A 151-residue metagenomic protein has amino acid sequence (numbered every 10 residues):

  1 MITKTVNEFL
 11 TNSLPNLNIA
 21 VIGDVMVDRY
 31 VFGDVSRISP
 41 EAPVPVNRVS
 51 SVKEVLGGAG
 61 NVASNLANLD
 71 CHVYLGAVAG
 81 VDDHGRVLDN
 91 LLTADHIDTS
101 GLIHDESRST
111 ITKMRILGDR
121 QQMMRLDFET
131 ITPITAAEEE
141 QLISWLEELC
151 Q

Functional and structural regions predicted by a protein language model:
M1-T3, T135-A136: General structural signal for secondary-structure boundaries
I2-T11, L17, P40, V44-T112: Substrate-binding N-lobe of the ribokinase-like
I19-V21: Residue-level marker for buried hydrophobic side chains located in beta-strands that build the well-ordered beta-sheet
V25: Active-site metal-binding loops of divalent metal-dependent hydrolases
R29-F32: Extended acidic/charged loop-beta regions that coordinate divalent cations and stabilize anionic phosphate/carboxylate
D34-R37: Short Gly/aromatic-enriched secondary-structure transition segments
L102-R108, R115-C150: Conserved phosphate-binding/catalytic loop of the ribokinase/pfkB sugar-kinase fold
